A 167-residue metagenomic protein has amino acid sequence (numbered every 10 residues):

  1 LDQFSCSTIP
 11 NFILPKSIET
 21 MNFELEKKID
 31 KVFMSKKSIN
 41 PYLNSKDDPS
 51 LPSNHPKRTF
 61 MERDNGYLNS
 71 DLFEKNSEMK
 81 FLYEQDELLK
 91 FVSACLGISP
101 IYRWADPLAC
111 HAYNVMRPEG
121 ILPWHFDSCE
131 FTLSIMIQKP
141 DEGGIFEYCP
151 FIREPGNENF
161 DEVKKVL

Functional and structural regions predicted by a protein language model:
L1-N54, Q85-D86: N-terminal auxiliary "cap/dimerization" subdomain that precedes the catalytic jelly-roll/cupin core of mononuclear
P10, P15, P41, P49-P52 (+6 more regions): Proline-rich intrinsically disordered, low-complexity coils
N11, N22, N40, N44 (+6 more regions): Detector for Asparagine
K28-K31, D48-T59, E119-D127, V163-K164: Short, charged low-complexity intrinsically disordered segments located at boundaries of structured domains
S35-K37, F60-D64, R103-W104: Short, flexible active-site-proximal loops enriched in glycine and acidic residues
K46-C95: Hydrophobic alpha-helical segments and helix pairs
L72-K80, L89-L167: Catalytic core of non-heme Fe(II) oxygenases with the double-stranded beta-helix
